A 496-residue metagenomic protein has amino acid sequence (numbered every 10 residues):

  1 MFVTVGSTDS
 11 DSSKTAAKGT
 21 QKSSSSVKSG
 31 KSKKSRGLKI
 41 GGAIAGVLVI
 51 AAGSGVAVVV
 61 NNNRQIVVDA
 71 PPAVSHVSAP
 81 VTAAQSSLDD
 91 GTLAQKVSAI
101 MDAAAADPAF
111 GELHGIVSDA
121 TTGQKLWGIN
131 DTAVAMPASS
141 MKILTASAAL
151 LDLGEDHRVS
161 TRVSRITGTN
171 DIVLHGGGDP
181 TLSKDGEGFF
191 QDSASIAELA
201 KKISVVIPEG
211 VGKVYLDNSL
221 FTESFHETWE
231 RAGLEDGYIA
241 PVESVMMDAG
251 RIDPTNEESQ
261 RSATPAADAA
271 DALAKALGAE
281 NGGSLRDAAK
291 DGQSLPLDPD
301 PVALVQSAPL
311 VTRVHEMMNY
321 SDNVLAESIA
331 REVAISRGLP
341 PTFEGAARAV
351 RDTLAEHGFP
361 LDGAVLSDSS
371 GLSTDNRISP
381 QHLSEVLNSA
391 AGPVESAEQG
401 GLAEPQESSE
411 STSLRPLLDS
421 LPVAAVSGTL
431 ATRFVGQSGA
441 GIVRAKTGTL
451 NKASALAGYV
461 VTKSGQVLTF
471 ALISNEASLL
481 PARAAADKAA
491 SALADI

Functional and structural regions predicted by a protein language model:
M1-L38, R64-A73: Terminal targeting segments of Actinobacterial cell-envelope proteins
A43-G55: Hydrophobic membrane-insertion alpha-helices, especially the h-region of bacterial N-terminal signal peptides
N63-A99, L285-R286, E398-S411, T429 (+1 more regions): N-terminal low-complexity, Pro/Thr-rich disordered segments that flank secretion/membrane-targeting signals
V68-V134, L199-G210: Beta-lactamase-like hydrolase cores
E112, N170-A197, K201-E243, G250 (+3 more regions): Mid-domain, small-residue-enriched loop/turn segments at the edges of structured enzyme/sensor domains
G123, P137-E155, V245, A272-L277 (+2 more regions): Active-site SXXK
G250-R415: A small/polar active-site loop signature that marks catalytic segments
D368, T374-I496: C-terminal soluble interaction/assembly domains
